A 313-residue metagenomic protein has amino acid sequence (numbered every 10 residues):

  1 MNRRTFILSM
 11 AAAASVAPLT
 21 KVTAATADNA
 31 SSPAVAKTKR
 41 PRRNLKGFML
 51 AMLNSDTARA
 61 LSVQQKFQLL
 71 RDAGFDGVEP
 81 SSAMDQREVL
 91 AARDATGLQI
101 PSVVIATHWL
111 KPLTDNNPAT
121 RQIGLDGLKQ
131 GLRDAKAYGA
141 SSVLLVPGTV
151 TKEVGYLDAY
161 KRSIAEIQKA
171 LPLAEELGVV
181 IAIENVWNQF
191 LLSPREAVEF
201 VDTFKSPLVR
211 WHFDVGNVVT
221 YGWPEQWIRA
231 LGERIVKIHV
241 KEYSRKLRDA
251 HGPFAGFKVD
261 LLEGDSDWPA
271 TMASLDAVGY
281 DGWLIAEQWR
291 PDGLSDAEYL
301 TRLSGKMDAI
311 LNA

Functional and structural regions predicted by a protein language model:
M1-T5, V16-A34: N-terminal twin-arginine translocation
M10-P18, T38, T114-R210, P269: Active-site acidic/histidine proton-transfer and metal-coordination neighborhood in alpha/beta enzyme cores
K37-L61: Boundary/entry segment of secreted carbohydrate-active catalytic domains
K37-R43, F67-D72, Q86-V103, L132-G139 (+4 more regions): Acidic (Asp/Glu)-rich catalytic clusters
L45-L53, V78-P80, I100-I105, V143-L145 (+4 more regions): Hydrophobic faces of well-ordered beta-strands that scaffold small-molecule active sites in alpha/beta enzyme cores
D56-L61, G77-V89, P112-L113, T151-G155 (+4 more regions): Acidic-and-aromatic substrate-binding clefts and catalytic sites of carbohydrate-active enzymes
T57-L69, I123-R133, G222-W227: Short, acidic/polar
V103, Q168-D265, M272: Acidic/histidine-rich catalytic cores of soluble enzymes
